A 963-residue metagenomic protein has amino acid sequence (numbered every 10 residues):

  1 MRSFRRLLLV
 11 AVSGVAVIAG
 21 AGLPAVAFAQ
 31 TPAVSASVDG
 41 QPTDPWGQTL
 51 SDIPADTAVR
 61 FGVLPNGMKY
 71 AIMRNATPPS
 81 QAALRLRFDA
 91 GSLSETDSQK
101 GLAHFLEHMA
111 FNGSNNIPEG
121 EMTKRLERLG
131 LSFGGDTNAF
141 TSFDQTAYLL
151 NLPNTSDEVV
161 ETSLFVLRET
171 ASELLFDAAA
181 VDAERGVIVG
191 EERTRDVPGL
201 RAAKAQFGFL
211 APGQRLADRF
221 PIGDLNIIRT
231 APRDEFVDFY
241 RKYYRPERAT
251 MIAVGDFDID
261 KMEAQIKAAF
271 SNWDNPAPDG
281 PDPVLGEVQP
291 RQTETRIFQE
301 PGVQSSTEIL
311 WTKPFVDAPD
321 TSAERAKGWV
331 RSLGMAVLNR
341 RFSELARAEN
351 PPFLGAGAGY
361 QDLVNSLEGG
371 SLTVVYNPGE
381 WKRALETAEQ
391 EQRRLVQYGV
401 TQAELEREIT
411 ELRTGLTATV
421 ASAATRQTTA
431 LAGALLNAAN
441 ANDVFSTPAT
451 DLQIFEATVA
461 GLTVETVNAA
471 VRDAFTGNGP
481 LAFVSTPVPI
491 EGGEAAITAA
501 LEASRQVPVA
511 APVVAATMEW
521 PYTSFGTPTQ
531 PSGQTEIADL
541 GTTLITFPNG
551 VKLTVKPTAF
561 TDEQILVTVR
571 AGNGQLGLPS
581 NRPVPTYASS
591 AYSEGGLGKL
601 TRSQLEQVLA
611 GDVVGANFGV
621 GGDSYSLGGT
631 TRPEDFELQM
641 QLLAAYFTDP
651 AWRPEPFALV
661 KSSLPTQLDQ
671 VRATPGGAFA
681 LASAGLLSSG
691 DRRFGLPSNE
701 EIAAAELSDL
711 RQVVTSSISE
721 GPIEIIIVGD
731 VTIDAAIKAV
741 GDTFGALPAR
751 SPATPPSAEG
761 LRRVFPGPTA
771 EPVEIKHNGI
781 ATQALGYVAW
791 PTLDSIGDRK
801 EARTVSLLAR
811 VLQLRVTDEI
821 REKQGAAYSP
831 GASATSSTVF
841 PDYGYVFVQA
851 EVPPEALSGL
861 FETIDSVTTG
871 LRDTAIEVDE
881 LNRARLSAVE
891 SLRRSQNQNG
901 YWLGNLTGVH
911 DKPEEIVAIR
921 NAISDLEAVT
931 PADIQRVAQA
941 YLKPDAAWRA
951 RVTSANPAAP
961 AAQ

Functional and structural regions predicted by a protein language model:
R2-A29: Gram-negative bacterial Sec-dependent N-terminal signal peptides
F28-I72, D258-W329, M335-S343, R347 (+10 more regions): Proteolytic maturation boundary segments
A71-M73, P78-D97, G101-F105, G120-E169 (+14 more regions): M16 family metallopeptidases and their MPP-like homologs
M109-I117: Metal-associated gating/positioning segment near the N- to mid-region
E173, A178, R185-G186, G199 (+6 more regions): Non-catalytic, conformational "gating/processing" segments within enzyme and secreted inhibitor domains
L174-D182, P198, P650-A658: Short secondary-structure capping/junction motifs at helix and strand boundaries
A180-T194, P198-E247, I252-I266, N275-G280 (+2 more regions): Hydrophobic, small-residue-rich alpha-helical packing segments that form membrane-like cores
I228-P232, F236, I702-A705, L710 (+1 more regions): Alpha-helical scaffold elements lining the catalytic groove of polysaccharide deacetylases
